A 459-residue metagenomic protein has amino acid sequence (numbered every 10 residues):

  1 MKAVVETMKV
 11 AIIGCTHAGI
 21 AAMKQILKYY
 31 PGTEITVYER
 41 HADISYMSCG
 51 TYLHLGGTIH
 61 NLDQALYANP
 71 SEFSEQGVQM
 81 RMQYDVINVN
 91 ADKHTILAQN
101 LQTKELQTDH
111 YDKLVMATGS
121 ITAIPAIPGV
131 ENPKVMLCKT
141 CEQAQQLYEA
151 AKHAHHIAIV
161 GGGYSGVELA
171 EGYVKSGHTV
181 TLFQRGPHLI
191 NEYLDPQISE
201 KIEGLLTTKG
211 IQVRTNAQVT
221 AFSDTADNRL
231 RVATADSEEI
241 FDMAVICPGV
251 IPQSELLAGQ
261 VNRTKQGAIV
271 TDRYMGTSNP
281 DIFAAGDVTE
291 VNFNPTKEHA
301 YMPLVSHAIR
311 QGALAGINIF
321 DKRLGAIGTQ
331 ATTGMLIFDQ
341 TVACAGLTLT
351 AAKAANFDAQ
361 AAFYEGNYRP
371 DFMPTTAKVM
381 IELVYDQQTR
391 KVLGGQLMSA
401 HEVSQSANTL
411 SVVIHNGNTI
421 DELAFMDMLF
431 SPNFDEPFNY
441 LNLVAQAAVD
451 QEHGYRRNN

Functional and structural regions predicted by a protein language model:
K2-Q79, Q83, Y164, G172-L194: Beta1-alpha1 glycine-rich phosphate/pyrophosphate-binding loop at the start of Rossmann-like nucleotide-binding domains
I13, D109-G119, E239-G249, G312 (+1 more regions): Short hydrophobic core segments
I13-H17, L27-G32, R40, P248 (+2 more regions): Flexible, glycine-rich terminal cap/loop adjacent to redox cofactors in electron-transfer oxidoreductases
G32-E34, S74-Q102, T108-D109, S176-T271: A Rossmann-like FAD-binding core segment of flavoenzymes
A65, A158, Y164-A221, L304-H307 (+2 more regions): Rossmann-like dinucleotide-binding cores of NAD(P)H-dependent redox enzymes
M116-S176, T271-R273: Glycine-rich dinucleotide-binding loop and its adjacent helix/turn
E131-A154, N228-R231, E238-L314: FAD-site-proximal beta/loop scaffold in flavoenzymes
A285-L347, D435-R456: A conserved FAD-binding loop/helix module that cradles the flavin
